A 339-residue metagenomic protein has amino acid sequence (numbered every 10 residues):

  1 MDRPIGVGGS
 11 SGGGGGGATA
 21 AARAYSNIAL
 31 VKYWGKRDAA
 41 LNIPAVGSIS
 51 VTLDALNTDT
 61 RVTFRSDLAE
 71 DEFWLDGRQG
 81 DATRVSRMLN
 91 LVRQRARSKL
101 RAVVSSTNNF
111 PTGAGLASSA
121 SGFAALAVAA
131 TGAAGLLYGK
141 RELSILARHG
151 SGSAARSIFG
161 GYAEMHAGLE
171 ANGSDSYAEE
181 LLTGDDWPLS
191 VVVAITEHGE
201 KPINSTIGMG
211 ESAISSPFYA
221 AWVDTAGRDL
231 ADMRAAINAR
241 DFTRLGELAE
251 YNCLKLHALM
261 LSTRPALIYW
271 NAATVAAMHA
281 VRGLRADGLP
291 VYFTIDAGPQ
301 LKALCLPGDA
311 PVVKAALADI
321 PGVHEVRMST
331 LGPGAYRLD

Functional and structural regions predicted by a protein language model:
M1-A114, V128-Y138, R327-D339: ATP-binding N-lobe of GHMP and related small-molecule kinases
D2, I145-R285, L289, L304-D339: ATP-dependent small-molecule kinase catalytic core of the GHMP/sugar-kinase superfamily and closely related
R3-P4, Q94-G184: Gly/Ser-rich oxyanion-binding loop with an adjacent helix/lid that shapes the negatively charged ligand pocket
S11-G15, A22-R23, L41-N42, V51-D54 (+4 more regions): Solvent-exposed alpha-helices and their adjacent loops that cap or buttress functional pockets in soluble metabolic
A29, D38, D67-A69, H198-N204 (+2 more regions): Short, acidic Gly/Pro/Ser/Thr-rich loop/turn segments
V62-R65, L289-I295: Short, flexible, solvent-exposed loop/turn segments with mixed acidic/basic and small polar residues
R84, S118, G122-F123, D229 (+3 more regions): Catalytic-loop motifs flanking and including active-site residues across diverse enzymes
T294-K302: Small/polar glycine-rich anion-binding or flexible loop at a beta-alpha turn
